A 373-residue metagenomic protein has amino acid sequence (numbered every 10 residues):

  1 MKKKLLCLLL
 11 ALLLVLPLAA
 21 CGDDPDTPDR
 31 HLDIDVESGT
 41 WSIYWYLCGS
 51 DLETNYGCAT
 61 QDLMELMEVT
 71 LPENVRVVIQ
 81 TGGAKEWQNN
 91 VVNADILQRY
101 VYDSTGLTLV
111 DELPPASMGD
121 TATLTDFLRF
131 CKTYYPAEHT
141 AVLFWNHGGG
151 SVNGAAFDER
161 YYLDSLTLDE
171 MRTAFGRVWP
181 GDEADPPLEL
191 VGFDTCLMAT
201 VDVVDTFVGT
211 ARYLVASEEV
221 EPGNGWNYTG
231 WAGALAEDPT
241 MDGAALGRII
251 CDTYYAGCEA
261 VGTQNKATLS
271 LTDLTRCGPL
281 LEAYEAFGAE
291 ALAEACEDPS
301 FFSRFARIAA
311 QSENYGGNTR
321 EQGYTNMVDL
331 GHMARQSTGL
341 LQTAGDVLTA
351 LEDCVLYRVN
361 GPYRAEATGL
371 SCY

Functional and structural regions predicted by a protein language model:
M1-L5, L10: Positively charged n-region of N-terminal signal peptides that target proteins for export
P17-A20: C-terminal motif of bacterial Sec signal peptides marking the signal peptidase cleavage site
G22-D24: Bacterial signal peptide processing site
D26-E138: N-terminal extension/subdomain marker
D29-V36, R129, T133, S151 (+1 more regions): Terminal, contiguous helix-loop blocks that mediate binding/assembly
S42-L47, R76-T81, T140-F144, E189-F193 (+2 more regions): Structural recognition of the beta-strand scaffold that forms the well-ordered cores of secreted hydrolase catalytic
G83-E86, N146-G150, C196-L197: Short, internal active-site loops enriched in acidic
E138-G154: Short acidic, glycine-rich surface-loop motifs adjacent to enzyme active sites
